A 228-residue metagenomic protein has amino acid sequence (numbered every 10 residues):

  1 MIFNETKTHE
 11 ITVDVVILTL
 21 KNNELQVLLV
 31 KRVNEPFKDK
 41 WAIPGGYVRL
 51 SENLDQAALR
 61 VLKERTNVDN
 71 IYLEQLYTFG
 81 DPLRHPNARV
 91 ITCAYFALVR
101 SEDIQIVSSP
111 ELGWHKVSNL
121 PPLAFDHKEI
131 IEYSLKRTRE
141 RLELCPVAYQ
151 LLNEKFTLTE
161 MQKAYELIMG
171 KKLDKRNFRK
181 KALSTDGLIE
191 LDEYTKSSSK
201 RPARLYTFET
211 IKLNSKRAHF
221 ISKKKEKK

Functional and structural regions predicted by a protein language model:
M1-I2, L20-V30, S51, D55-L59 (+4 more regions): Core subunits and conserved enzymes of cellular information-processing and envelope-translocation systems across
I2-W41: N-terminal strand-loop-strand
H9-V13, D55-L59, R65-I104, R139-A148 (+1 more regions): Active-site segment of metal-dependent pyrophosphate-handling enzymes, primarily the Nudix hydrolase catalytic core
N34, K38, P44, E52 (+2 more regions): Catalytic cores of nucleotide-enabled group-transfer and carboxylate-activating enzymes in metabolic and assembly-line
Q105-T138, L142, N153-T159, N177-F178 (+2 more regions): NUDIX/MutT-family hydrolases
K163-K172: Short helix-coil junctions and helix-kink-helix linkers
L173-R204: RNA substrate-recognition surfaces in RNA-acting enzymes
E193-K228: Long, intrinsically disordered, low-complexity Ser/Thr/Pro-rich regulatory/activation regions of nuclear proteins
